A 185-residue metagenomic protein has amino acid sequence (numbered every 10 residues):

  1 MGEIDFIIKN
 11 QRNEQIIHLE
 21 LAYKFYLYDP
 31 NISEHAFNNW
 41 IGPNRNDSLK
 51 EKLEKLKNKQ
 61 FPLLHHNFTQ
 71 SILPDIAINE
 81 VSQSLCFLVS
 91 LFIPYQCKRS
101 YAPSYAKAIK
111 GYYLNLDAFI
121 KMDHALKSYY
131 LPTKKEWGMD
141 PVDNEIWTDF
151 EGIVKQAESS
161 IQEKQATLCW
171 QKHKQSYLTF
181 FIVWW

Functional and structural regions predicted by a protein language model:
M1-W185: Intrinsically disordered, low-complexity Ser/Thr/Pro/Gly-rich regulatory segments
